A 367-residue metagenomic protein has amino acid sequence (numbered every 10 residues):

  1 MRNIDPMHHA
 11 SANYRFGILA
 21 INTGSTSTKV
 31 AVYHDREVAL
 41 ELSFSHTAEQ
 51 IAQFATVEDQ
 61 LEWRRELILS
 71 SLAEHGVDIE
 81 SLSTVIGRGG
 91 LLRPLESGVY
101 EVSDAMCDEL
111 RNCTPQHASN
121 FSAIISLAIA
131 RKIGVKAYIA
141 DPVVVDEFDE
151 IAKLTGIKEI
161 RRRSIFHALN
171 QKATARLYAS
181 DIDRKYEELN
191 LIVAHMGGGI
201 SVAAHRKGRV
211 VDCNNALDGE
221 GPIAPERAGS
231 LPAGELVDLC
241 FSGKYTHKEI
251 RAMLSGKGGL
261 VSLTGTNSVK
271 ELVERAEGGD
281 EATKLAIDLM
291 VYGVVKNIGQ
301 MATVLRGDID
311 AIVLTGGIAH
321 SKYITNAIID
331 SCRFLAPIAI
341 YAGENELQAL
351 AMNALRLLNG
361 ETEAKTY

Functional and structural regions predicted by a protein language model:
I18-D59: Short glycine-rich, Thr/Ser-proximal phosphate-binding strand/loop in the N-terminal lobe of ATP-dependent enzymes
F44-I86: Conserved active-site "lid/cap" helical segment
S70-S83, D181-K185, I298-D310: Phosphate/pyrophosphate-binding loops at sites that engage ATP/ADP/AMP, CoA/4′-phosphopantetheine, polyphosphate
L72-A118, K136, V144-G156: Short beta-strand-loop/turn "lid" adjacent to the catalytic site in phosphate-handling enzymes
F121-A128, I139, L154-N190, G198 (+2 more regions): Glycine-rich phosphate-binding loop plus the immediately following alpha-helix
A252-R306: Adenine-nucleotide phosphate-binding core of ATP-dependent small-molecule kinases
I309-I328: Glycine-rich phosphate-binding loops at beta-strand->alpha-helix junctions
K322, N326-M352: Conserved phosphate-binding/catalytic loops in two-lobed NTP-binding clefts
